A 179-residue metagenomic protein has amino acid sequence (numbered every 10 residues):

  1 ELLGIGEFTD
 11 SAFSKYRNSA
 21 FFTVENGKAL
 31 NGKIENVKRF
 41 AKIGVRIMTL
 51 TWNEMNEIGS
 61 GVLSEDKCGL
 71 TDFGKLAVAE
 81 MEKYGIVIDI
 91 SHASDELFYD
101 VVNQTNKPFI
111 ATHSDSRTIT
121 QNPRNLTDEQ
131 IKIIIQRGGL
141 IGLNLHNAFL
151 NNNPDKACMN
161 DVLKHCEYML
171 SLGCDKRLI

Functional and structural regions predicted by a protein language model:
E1-I34, V62-K83: A metal-dependent hydrolase metal-coordination microenvironment
E1-L3, F8-K15, K38-V45, V101-T105 (+2 more regions): Acidic (Asp/Glu)-rich catalytic clusters
L30-F40, H165: Short, acidic/polar
R39-D95: Metal-dependent enolase-superfamily TIM-barrel catalytic cores that perform enediolate-based chemistry
E57, D95-P154: Catalytic core of soluble alpha/beta enzymes
T71-F73, P123-E129, C158-K164: Charged helix-capping and loop-helix junction motifs
N144-L145, L172-I179: Short acidic/histidine-rich active-site segments
V162-L172: A short, acidic, amphipathic alpha-helical segment used as a generic capping/interface helix at domain edges
